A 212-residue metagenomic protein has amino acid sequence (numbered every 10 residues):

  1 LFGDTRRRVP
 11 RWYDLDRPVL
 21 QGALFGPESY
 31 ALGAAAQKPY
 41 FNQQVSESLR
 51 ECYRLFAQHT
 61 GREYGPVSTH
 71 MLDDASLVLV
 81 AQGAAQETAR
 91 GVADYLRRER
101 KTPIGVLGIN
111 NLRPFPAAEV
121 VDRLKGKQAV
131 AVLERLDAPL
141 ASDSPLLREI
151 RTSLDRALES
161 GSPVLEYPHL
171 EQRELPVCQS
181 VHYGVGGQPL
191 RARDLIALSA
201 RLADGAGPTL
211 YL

Functional and structural regions predicted by a protein language model:
L1-S68: Conformationally flexible catalytic loops at phosphate/diphosphate-handling active centers
L1-V19, L124-E149, L154-D155: Terminal amphipathic helices with adjacent charged low-complexity linkers/tails
V45-Y64, A81-A89, I109-P116: A general structural motif
E51, H59, G91-V106, R156: Short helix-loop-beta junction
P66, H70-R100, F115-V120: Redox- and metal-dependent alpha/beta enzyme cores, enriched for Fe-S-associated oxidoreductases and cofactor-handling
G83, G91-D94, F115-K125, S144 (+1 more regions): Short glycine/threonine-rich loop-to-helix capping motif typified by GTGT followed within a few residues by an Asp-Pro
K101-A129: Core nucleotide-handling region used for phosphoryl-transfer chemistry
A131-L212: Peripheral docking tails and interdomain loops at the edges of cofactor- or intermediate-handling domains
